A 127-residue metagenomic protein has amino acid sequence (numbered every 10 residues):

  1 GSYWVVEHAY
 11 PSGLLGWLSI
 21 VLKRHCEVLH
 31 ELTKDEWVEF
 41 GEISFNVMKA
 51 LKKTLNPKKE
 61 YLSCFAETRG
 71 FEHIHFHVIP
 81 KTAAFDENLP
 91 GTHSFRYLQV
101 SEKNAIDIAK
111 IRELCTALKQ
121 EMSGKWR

Functional and structural regions predicted by a protein language model:
G1-R127: HIT superfamily nucleotide-processing domains
